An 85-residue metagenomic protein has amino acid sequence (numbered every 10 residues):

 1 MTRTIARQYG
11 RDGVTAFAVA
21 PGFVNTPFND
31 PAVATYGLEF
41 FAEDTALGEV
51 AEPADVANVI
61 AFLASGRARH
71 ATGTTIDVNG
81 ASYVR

Functional and structural regions predicted by a protein language model:
M1-T2, A16: Conserved catalytic Lys-bearing alpha helix of Rossmann-like short-chain dehydrogenase/reductases
T2-R7, P21, A61-S65: Alpha-helical segments that scaffold the active site and NAD(P)H-binding pocket of short-chain dehydrogenase/reductase
R7-R11, R69: Alpha-helical segment proximal to the catalytic Tyr-Lys
R11, F23-D44: A glycine/serine/threonine-rich, flexible loop-to-helix segment that serves as the NAD(P) cofactor-binding "lid"
T15-P21, N25, A64, D77-N79: Conserved SDR Rossmann-fold cofactor-binding beta-strand/turn motif
T45-V56, R67: A conserved structural motif in NAD(P)-dependent oxidoreductases
A61, T72-R85: Short C-terminal tail/terminal secondary-structure segment of NAD(P)H-dependent dehydrogenase/reductase domains
